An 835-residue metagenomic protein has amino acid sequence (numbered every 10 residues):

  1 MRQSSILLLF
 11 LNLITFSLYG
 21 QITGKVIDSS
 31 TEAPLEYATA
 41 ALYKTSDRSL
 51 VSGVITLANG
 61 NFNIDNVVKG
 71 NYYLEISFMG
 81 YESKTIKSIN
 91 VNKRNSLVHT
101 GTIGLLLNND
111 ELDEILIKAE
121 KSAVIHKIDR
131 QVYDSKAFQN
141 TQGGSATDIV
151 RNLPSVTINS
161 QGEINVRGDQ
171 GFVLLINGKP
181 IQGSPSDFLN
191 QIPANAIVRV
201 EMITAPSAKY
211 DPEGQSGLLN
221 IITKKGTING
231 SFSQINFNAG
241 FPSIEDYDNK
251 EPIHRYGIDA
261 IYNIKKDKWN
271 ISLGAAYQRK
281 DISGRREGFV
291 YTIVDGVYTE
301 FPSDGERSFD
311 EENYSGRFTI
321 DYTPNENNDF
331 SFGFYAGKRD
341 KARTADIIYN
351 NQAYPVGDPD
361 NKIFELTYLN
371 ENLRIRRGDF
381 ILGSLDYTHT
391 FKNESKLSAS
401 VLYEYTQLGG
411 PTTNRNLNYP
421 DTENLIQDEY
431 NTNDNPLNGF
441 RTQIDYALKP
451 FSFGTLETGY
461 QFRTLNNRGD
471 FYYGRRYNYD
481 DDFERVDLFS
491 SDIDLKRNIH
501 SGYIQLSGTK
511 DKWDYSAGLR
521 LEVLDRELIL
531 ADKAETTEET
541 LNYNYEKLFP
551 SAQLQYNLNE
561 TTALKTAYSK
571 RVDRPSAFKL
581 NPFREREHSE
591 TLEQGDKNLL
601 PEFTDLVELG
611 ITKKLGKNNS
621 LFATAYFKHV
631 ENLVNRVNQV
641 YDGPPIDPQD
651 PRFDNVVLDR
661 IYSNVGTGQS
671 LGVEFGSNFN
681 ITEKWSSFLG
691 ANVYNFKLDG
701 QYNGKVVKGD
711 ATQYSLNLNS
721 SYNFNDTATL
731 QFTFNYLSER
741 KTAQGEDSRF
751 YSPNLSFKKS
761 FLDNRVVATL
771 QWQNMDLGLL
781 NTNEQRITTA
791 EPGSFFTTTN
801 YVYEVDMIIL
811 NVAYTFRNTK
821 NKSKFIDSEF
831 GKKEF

Functional and structural regions predicted by a protein language model:
A38-Y43, S77-M79, S96-Q139, N159-Q161 (+2 more regions): Short, acidic, small-residue-rich periplasmic hinge/interaction motif at the N-terminus of Gram-negative outer-membrane
T45-N61: Short, acidic Ser/Thr/Gly-rich low-complexity loop/linker segments typical of extracellular and cell-surface proteins
T102-G104, A146-I149, D187-F188, M202 (+3 more regions): N-terminal periplasmic accessory domains that precede and gate Gram-negative outer-membrane beta-barrel machines
A146, N152, K179-K209: Short acidic/polar hinge/loop motifs at secondary-structure boundaries that mediate gating or recognition
N249-G288, V297-A345, D379-D386, S686-G690: Transmembrane beta-barrel wall of Gram-negative outer-membrane proteins
G439-Q443, E484-S491, D596, L600 (+3 more regions): Outer membrane beta-barrel strand-and-loop segments of large Gram-negative receptors, especially TonB-dependent
D525-E527, E560-L606, F627-D654, R740 (+1 more regions): Surface-exposed extracellular loop regions of Gram-negative outer-membrane beta-barrel proteins, predominantly
N632, F761-F835: C-terminal beta-signal and adjacent terminal beta-strands/loops of Gram-negative outer-membrane beta-barrel proteins
